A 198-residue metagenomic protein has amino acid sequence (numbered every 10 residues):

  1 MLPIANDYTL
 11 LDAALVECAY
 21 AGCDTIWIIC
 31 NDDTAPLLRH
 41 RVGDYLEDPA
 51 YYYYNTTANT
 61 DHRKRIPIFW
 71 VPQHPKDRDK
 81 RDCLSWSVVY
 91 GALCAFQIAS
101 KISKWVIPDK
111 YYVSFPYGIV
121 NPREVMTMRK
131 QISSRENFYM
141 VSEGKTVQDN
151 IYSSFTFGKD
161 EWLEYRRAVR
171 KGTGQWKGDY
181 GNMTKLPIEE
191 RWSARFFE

Functional and structural regions predicted by a protein language model:
M1-T57: N-terminal glycine-rich phosphate-binding loop and ensuing alpha1 helix
I4-Y8, N55-D61, P187-E198: Short, functional N-terminal and low-complexity linear motifs
H40, D48, N55-T173: Conserved beta-loop-beta/alpha segment of the NTase-like Rossmann-fold superfamily that binds/positions NTPs
G158-E198: Conserved alpha/beta core of the MobA/IspD/sugar-nucleotide pyrophosphorylase nucleotidyltransferase superfamily
